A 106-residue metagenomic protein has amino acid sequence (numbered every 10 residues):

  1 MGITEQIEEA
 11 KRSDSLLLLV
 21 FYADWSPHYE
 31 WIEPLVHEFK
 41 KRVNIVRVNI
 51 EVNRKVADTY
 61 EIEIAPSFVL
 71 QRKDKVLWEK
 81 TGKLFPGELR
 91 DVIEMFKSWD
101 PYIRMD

Functional and structural regions predicted by a protein language model:
M1, F21-Y22, H37-V56, I62-I64: Thiol-based oxidoreductase modules, predominantly thioredoxin-like and allied folds used for disulfide exchange
M1-S15, D91-D106: N-terminal leader/targeting and pre-domain segments
G2-F39: Local sequence-structure signature of Cys/Sec-based thiol-disulfide redox active-site neighborhoods
I3-A10, T59-E63, S67: Membrane-targeting and insertion segments and their boundary/processing signals
P27-H28, V52-K55, G87: Short alpha-helical
V56-A65, Q71-L77: Structural alpha/beta surface segment adjacent to cysteine/selenocysteine redox centers across thiol/disulfide enzymes
V69-M105: Non-catalytic, surface beta->alpha helical segment in thiol-disulfide oxidoreductase systems
